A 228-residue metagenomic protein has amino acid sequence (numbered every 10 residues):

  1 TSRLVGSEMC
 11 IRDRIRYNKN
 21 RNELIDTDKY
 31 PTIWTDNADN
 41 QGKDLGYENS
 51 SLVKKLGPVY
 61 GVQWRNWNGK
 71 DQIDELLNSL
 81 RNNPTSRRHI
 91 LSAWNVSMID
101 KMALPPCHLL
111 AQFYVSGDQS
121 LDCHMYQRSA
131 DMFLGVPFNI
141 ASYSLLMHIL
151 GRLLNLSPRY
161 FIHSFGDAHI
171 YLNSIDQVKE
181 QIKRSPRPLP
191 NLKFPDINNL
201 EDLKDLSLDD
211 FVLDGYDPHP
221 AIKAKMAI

Functional and structural regions predicted by a protein language model:
T1-G6, I11: Single conserved hydrophobic/aromatic residue that forms the stacking wall/gate of nucleotide- or nucleobase-binding
R14-Q119, H124-Y126, L154, I162 (+1 more regions): C-terminal catalytic domain of photolyase/cryptochrome flavoproteins, centering on the FAD-binding pocket
S129: Substrate/cofactor-recognition hotspot
F133-P137: Conserved, non-catalytic sequence blocks in retroelement Pol enzymes and Pol-derived host proteins
N139-L156: Metal-dependent nuclease catalytic cores in nucleic-acid-processing enzymes, especially RNase H-like/related
